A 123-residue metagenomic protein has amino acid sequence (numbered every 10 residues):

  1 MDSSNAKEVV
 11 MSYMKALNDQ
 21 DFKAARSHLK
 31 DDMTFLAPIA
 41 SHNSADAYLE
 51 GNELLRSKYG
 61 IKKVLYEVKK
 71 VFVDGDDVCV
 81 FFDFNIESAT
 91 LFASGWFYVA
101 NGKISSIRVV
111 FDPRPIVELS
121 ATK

Functional and structural regions predicted by a protein language model:
M1-S27, E118-K123: Short, low-complexity N-terminal intrinsically disordered segments enriched in polar/charged residues
N18, M33, A37, I86-S88: Flexible interhelical turns and helix-capping residues at alpha-helix boundaries within structured domains
A25-R26, L36-A37, V64-Y66: Short, hydrophobic secondary-structure boundary micro-motifs
K30: Short conserved AdoMet
T34-S44, K58-G60: A short gly/proline-enriched turn/hairpin at secondary-structure junctions
E50-K123: A beta-strand edge to alpha-helix "cap/lid" segment located at domain peripheries
